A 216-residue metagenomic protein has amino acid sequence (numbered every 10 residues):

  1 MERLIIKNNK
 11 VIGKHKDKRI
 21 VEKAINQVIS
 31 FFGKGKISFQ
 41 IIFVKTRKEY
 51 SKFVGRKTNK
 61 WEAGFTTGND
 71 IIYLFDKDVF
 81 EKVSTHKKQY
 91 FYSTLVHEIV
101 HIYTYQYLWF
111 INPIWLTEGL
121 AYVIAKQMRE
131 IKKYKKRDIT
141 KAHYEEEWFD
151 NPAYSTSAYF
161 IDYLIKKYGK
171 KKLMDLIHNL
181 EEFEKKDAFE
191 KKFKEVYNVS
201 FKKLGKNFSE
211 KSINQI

Functional and structural regions predicted by a protein language model:
M1-K14, K77: Acidic/histidine-rich, surface-exposed loop or edge segments in extracytoplasmic proteins
G13-D17, A153: Residue-level preference for long, well-ordered alpha-helices that form the structural scaffold of enzyme catalytic
D17-Y73: Auxiliary, metal-adjacent structural segments of Zn-dependent hydrolase domains
K23-Q27, I99, F160, K192: Amphipathic alpha-helical segments that form well-ordered structural scaffolds and often line/cohere around active
K48-E49, V79-E81, W109-F110, A158-Y159: Solvent-exposed loop/turn segments at secondary-structure junctions within structured extracellular/periplasmic domains
F53-Y92, I99-Q106: Active-site scaffold of zinc-dependent metalloenzymes
Q89-S93, Q106-I216: Acidic/His/Gly-enriched intrinsically disordered linker/tail segments that often contain short helix/coil "MoRF-like"
